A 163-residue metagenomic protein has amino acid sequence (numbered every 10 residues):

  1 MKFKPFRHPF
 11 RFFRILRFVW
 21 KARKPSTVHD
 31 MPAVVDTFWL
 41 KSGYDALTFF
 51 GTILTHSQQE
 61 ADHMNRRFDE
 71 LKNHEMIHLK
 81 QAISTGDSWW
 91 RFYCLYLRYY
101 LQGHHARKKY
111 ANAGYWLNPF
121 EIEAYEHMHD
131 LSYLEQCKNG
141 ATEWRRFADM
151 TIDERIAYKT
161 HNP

Functional and structural regions predicted by a protein language model:
K2-P25, H29, W39-Y44, T48 (+1 more regions): Metalloprotease/metallohydrolase-associated module, dominated by Zn2+-dependent proteases
A33-D36: Short amphipathic coiled-coil heptad-repeat segments
W39-L40, Q59-A61, I77, G86-D87 (+1 more regions): Short, solvent-exposed loop/turn segments at secondary-structure junctions
L40-A46, T52-N73, Y115-W116: Short pre-active-site segment immediately N-terminal to the catalytic Zn-binding motif
S57, K80-Q81, M128: Activation segment
M76-L95: Catalytic Zn2+-binding segment of zinc metalloproteases
